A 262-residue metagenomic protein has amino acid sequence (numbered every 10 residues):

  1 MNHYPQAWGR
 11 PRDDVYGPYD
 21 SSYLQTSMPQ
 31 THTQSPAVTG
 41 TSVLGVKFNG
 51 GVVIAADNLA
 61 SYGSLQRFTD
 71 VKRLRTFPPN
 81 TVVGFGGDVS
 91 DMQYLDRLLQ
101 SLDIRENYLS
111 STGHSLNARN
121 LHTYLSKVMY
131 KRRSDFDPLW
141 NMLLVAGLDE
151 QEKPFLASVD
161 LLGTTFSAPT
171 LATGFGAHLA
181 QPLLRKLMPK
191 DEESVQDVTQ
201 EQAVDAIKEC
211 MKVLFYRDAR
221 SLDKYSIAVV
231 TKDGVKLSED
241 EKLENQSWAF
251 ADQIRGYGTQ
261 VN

Functional and structural regions predicted by a protein language model:
M1-N262: Long, low-complexity N-terminal extensions
